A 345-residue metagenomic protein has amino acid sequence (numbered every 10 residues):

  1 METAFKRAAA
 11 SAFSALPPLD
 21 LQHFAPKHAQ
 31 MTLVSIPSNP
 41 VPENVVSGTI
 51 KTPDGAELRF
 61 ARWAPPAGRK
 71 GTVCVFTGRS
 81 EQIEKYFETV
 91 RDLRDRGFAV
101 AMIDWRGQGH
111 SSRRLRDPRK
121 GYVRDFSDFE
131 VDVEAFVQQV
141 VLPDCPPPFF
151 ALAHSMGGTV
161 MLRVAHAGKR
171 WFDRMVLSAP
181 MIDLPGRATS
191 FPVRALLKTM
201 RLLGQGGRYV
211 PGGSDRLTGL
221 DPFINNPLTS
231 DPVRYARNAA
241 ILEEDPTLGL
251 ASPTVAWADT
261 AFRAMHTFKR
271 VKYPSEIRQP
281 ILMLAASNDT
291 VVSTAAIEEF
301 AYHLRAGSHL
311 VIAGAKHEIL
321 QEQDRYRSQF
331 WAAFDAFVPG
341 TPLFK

Functional and structural regions predicted by a protein language model:
E2-A8, A12-K51, A56-P65: An N-terminal hydrophobic leader/cap segment in hydrolases
V90-R116: Conserved alpha/beta-hydrolase
G121-V141: Alpha/beta-hydrolase active-site loop
M161-G249: Alpha/beta-hydrolase-fold enzymes
I277, M283-A285: Short beta-strand/loop motif that positions the catalytic acidic residue of the alpha/beta-hydrolase fold
Q279, S293-Y302: Short alpha-helix in the alpha/beta-hydrolase fold that links the catalytic acid
N288-V292: Acidic catalytic loop of the alpha/beta-hydrolase fold
A313-K345: Catalytic active-site module of serine/aspartate enzymes centered on a nucleophile-bearing elbow/loop
